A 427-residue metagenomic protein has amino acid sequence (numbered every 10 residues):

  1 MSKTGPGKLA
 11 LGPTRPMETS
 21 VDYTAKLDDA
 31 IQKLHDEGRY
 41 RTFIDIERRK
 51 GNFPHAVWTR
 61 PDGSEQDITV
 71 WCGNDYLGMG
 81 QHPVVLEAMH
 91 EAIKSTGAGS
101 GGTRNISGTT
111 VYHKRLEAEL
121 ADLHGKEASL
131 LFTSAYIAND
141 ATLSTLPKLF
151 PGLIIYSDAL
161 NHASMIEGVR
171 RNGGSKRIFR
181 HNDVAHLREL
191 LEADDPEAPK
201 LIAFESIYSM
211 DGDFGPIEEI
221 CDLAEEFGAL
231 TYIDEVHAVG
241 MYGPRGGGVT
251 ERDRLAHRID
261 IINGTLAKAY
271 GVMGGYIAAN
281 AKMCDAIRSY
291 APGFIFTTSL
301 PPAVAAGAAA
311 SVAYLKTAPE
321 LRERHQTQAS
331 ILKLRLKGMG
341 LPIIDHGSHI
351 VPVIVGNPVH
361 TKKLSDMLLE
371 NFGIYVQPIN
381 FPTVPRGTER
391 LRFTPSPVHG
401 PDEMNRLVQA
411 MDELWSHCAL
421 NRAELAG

Functional and structural regions predicted by a protein language model:
M1-T4, K8-L9, P13-R15, Y76-M79 (+6 more regions): PLP-dependent enzyme catalytic core of the Aspartate aminotransferase-like
D22-D28, Q32-T96, A229: N-terminal "arm"/small-domain region of PLP-dependent enzymes with the aminotransferase-like
D75, R177-I233: Active-site phosphate-binding strand-loop segment of PLP-dependent enzymes
V84-S134: Conserved N-terminal alpha-helix of the aminotransferase class I/II PLP-enzyme fold
T142-A163: Conserved PLP-anchoring active-site segment centered on the Schiff-base-forming lysine
F227-L230, H237, Y242-G347, V359-H360: Active-site C-terminal subdomain of aminotransferase-like
E323-L332, K337-G373, F381, T388 (+2 more regions): Conserved PLP-binding catalytic core of the aspartate aminotransferase-like
